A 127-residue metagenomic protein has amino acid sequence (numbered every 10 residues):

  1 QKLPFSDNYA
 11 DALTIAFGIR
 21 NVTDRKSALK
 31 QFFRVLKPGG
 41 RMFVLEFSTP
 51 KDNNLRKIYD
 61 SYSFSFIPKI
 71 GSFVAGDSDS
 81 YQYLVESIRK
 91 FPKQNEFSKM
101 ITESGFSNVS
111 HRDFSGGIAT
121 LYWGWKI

Functional and structural regions predicted by a protein language model:
Q1-L13: A short acidic, Gly/Pro-enriched loop at the edge of an enzyme's catalytic core that lines a small-molecule cofactor
D11-R25, S48: A short SAM/SAH-binding and catalytic strip from SAM-dependent methyltransferases
T23, K37, K126: Short conserved AdoMet
K26-R41: A short glycine-rich, Lys/Arg-flanked "PGG" loop and its adjoining helix->strand segment in the class I
M42-F43, N108: A short hydrophobic/small-residue beta-strand
S48-S104, S110: C-terminal alpha-helical "lid/dimerization" subdomain adjacent to the S-adenosyl-L-methionine
M100-I127: C-terminal lobe and adjacent flexible extensions of AdoMet/dcAdoMet transferase-like proteins
